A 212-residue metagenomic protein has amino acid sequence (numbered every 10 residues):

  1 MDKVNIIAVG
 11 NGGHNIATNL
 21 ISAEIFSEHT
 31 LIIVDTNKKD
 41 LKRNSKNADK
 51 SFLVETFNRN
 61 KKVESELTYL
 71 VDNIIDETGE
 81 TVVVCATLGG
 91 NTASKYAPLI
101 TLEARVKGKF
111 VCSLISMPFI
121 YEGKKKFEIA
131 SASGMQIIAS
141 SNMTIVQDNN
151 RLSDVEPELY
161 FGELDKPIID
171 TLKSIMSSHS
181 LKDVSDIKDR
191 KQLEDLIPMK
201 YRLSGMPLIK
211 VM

Functional and structural regions predicted by a protein language model:
M1-M212: Tubulin/FtsZ superfamily GTPase core signature
